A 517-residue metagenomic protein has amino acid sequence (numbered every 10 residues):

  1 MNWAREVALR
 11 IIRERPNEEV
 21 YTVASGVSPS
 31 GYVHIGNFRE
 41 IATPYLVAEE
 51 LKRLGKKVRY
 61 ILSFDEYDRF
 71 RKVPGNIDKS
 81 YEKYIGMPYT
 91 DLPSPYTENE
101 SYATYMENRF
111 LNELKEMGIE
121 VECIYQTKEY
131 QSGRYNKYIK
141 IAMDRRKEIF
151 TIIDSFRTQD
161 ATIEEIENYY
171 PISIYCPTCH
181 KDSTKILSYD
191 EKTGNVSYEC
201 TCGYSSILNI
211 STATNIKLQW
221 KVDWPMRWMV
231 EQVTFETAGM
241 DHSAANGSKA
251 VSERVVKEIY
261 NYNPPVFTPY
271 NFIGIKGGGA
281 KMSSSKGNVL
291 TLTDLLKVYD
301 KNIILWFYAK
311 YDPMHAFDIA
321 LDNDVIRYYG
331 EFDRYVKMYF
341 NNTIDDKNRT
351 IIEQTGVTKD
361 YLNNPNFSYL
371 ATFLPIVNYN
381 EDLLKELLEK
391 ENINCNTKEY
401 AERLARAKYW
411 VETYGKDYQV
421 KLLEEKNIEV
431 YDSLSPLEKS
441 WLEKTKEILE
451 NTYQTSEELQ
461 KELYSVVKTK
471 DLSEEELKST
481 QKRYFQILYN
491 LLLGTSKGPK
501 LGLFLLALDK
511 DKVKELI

Functional and structural regions predicted by a protein language model:
M1-D78, P225-A244: N-terminal catalytic cores of NTP/NDP-binding nucleotidyl/phosphoryl-transfer enzymes
M1-E18, V33, R59-Y60, F150 (+3 more regions): Basic, alpha-helical terminal appendages of large translation-related enzymes
H34, A142, S252, D300 (+1 more regions): Residue-level signal for inorganic ion chemistry
A48-G55, L114-V121, R146-I153, S183 (+6 more regions): A generic secondary-structure signal for well-formed alpha-helical elements
D68-Y84, Y138-I139, A280-M282: Charged, often glycine-rich, active-site loop that binds/positions anionic groups
Y81-M117: A glycine-rich helix N-cap at a beta->alpha junction
I119-L292: Active-site cores that bind ATP or allylic diphosphates and position pyrophosphate for catalysis
A244, K249, V256-I259, N271-K416 (+1 more regions): Catalytic adenosine-cofactor/nucleotide-binding cores of aminoacyl-tRNA synthetases and other
